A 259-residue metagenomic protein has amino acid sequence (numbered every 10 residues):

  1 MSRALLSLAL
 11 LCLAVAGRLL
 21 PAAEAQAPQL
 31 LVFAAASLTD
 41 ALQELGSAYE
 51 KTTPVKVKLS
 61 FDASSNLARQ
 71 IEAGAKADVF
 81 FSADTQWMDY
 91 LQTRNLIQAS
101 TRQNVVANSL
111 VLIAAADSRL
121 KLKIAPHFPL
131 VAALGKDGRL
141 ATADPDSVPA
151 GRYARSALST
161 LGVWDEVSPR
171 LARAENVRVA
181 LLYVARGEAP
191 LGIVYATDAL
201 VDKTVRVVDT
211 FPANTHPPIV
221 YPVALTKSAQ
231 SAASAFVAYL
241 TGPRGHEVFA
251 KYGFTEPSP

Functional and structural regions predicted by a protein language model:
R3, S7-R18: Bacterial N-terminal signal peptides
A22-K76, S82-T85, D89-N108, I113-P259: Exported/periplasmic ABC-transporter solute-binding proteins
